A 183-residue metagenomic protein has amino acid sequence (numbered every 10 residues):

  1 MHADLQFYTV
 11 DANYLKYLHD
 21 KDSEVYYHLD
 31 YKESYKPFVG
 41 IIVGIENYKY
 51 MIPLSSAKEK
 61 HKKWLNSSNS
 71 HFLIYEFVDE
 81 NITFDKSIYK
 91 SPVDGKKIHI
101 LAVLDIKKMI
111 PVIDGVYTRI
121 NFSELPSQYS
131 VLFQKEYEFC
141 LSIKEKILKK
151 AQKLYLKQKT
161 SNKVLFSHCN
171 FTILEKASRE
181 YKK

Functional and structural regions predicted by a protein language model:
M1-Y35: Short N-terminal edge-element motif at the start of the domain
A3-L5, E46, L101-L104: Sequence-level motif detector for i,i+2 pairs with an aromatic at +2
D11, S55, I113: Residues at the C-termini of beta-strands that transition into short coil/loop
Y14, K58, V116: Residue-level detector of flexible, active-site-proximal loop/helix-junction positions within diverse enzyme catalytic
Y31-E33, G44-D94: Compact nucleic-acid interaction/catalytic patches
F38-I42: Short beta-strand-centered aromatic/proline hotspots
I74-K183: C-terminal terminal-subdomain/extension
